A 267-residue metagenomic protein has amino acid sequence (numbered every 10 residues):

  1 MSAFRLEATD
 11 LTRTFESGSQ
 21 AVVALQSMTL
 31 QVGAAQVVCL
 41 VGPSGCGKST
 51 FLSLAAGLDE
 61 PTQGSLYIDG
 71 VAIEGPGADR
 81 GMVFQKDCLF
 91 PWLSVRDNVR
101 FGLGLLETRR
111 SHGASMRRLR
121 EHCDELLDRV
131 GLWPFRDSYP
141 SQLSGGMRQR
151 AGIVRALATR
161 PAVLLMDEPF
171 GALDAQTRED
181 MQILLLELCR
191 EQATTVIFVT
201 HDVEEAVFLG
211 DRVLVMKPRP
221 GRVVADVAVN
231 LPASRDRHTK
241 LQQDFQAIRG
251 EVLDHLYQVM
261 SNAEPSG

Functional and structural regions predicted by a protein language model:
V41-P43: The feature captures the beta-strand-to-loop junction immediately N-terminal to the Walker
A56: Helix-to-loop junction immediately C-terminal to a conserved catalytic motif
G64-P76: Conserved ABC transporter NBD signature motif
R96-L105, R120, A228: Short helical segment in ABC ATPase nucleotide-binding domains corresponding to the A-loop/adjacent helical element
G104-E107, S111-F135, E187: Conserved ABC ATPase "signature" region
Y139-L143, M147: Conserved ABC ATPase signature
A158-A162: A short, proline-enriched helix->beta-strand linker immediately N-terminal to the Walker B motif in ABC-type P-loop
